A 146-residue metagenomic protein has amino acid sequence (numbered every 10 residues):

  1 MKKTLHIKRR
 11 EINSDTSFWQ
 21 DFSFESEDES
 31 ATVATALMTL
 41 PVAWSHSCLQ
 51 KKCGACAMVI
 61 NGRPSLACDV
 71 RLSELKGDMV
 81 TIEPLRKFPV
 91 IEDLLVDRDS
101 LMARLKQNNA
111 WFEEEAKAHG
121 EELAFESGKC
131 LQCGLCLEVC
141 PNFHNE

Functional and structural regions predicted by a protein language model:
M1-E146: Signature of N-terminal electron-transfer/Fe-S-associated modules in redox systems
